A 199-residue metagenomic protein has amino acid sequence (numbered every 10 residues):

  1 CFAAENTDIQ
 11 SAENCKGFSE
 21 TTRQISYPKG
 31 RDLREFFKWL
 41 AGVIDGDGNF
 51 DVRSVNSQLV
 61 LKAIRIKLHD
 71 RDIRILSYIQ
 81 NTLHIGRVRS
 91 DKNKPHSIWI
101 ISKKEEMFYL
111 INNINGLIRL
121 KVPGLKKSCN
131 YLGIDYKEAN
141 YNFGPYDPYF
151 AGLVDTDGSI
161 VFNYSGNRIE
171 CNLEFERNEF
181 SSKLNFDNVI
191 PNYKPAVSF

Functional and structural regions predicted by a protein language model:
C1-F199: Internal intein/HINT superfamily modules and their associated LAGLIDADG
